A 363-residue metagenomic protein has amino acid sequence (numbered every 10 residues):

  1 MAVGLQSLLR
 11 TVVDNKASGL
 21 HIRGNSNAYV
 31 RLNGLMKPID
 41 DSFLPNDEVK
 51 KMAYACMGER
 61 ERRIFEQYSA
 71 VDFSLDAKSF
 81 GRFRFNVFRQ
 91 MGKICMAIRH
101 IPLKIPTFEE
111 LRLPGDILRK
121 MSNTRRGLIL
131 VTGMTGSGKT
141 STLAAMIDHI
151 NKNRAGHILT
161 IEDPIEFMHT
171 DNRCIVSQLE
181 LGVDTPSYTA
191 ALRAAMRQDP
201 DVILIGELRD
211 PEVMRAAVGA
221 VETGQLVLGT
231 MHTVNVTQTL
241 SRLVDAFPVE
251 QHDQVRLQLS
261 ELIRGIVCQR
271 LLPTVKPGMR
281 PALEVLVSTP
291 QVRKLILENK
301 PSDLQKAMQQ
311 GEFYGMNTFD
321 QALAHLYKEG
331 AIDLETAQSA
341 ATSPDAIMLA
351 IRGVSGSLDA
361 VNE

Functional and structural regions predicted by a protein language model:
M1-E363: Short, flexible helix-loop junctions that flank or precede catalytic/ligand sites
